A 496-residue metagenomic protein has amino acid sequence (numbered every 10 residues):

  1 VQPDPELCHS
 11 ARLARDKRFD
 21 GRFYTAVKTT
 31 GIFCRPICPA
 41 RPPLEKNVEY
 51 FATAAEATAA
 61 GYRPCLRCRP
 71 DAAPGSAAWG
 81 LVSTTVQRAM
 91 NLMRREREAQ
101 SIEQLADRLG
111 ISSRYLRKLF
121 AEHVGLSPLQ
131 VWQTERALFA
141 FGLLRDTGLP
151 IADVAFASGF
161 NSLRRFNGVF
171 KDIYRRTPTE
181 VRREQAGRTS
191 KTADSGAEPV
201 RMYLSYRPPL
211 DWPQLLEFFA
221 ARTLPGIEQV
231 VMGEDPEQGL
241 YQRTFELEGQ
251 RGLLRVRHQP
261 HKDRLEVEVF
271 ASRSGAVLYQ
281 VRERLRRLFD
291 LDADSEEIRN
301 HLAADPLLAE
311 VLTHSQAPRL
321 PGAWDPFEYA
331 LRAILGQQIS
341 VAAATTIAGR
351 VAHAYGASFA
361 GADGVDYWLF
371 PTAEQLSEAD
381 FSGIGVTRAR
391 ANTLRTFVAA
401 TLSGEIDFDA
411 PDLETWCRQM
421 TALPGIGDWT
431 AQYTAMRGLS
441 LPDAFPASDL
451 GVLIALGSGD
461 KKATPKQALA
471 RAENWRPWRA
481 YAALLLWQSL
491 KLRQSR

Functional and structural regions predicted by a protein language model:
V1-R496: HhH-family (HhH-GPD) DNA N-glycosylase catalytic core used in base-excision repair
